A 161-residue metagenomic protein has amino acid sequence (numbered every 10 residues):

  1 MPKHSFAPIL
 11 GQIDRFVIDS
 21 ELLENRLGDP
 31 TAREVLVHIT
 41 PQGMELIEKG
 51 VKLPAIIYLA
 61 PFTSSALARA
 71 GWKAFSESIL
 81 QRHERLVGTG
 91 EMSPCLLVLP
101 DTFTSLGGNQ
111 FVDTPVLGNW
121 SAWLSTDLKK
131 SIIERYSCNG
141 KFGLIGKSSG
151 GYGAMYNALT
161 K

Functional and structural regions predicted by a protein language model:
M1-K161: Non-catalytic cap/lid and distal C-terminal segments of serine-dependent acyl enzymes
